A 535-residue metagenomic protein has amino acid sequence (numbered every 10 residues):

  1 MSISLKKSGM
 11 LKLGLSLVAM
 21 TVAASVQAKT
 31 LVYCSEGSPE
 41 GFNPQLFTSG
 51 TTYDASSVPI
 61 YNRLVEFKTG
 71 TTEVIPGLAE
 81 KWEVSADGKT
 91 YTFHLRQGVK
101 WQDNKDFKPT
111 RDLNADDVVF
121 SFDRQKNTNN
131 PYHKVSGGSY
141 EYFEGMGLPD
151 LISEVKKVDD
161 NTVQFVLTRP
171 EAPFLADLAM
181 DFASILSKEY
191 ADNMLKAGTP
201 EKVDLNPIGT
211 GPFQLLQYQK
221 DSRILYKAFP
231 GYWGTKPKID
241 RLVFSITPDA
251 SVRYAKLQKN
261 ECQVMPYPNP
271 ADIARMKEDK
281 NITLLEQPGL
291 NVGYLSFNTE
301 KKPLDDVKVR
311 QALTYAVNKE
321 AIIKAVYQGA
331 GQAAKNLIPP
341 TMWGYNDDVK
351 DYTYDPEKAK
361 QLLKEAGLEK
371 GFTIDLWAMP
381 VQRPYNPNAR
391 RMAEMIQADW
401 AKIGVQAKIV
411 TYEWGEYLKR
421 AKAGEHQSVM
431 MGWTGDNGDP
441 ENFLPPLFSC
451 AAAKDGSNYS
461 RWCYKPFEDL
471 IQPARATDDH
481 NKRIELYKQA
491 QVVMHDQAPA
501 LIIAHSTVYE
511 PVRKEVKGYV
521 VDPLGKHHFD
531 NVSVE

Functional and structural regions predicted by a protein language model:
S2, H94, N127, P131-A191: Surface-exposed binding/hinge segments that line and control ligand-binding clefts or catalytic entry sites
T30-L31, S35, A55, A172 (+6 more regions): Detector for C-terminal structural segments
C34-A86, D123, I208-T210: N-terminal lobe/hinge region of extracytoplasmic solute-binding protein
S38-D54, L78-A79, K105-K108, A172-S184 (+3 more regions): A structural "hinge/loop" feature
K68-T69, D150, D160-N161, E171-P237 (+3 more regions): Gly/Pro-rich hinge or "lid" segments in bacterial periplasmic/extracellular proteins
E80-P131, Q164, P303: Aromatic- and charge-enriched surface segment that lines or borders ligand/interaction sites
E201-D204, F229-R275, A393: Ligand-site clamp/hinge motif
F213, A333-A366, R383-R391: Structural transition elements
